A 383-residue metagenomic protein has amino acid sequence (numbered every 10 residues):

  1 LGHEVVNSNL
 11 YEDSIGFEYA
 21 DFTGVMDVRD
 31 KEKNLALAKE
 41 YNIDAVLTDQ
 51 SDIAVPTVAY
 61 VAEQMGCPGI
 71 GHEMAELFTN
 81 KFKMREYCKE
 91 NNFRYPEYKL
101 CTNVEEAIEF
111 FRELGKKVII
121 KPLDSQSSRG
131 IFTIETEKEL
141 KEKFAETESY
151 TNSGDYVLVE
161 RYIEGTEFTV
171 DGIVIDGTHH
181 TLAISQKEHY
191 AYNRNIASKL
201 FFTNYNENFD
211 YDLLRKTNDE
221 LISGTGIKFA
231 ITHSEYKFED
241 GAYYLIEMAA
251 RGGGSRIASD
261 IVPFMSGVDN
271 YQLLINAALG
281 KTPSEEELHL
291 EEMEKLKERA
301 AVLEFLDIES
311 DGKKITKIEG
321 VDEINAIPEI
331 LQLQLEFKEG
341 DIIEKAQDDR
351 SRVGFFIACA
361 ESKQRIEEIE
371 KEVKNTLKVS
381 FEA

Functional and structural regions predicted by a protein language model:
L1-E73, E105, K281-P283, K297 (+2 more regions): ATP-binding N-terminal substructure of ATP-dependent carboxylate-amine bond-forming enzymes
K33, E139-E142, D311-I318, S362-E368: Short, conserved charged micro-motifs
E63-G130: A conserved helix-loop-beta module that forms one wall/lid of the active-site cleft in ATP-utilizing catalytic domains
I131-Y243, G252-G253, M265: Internal nucleotide-binding/catalytic subdomain
I134-T136, G172, L306-S310, F356-S362: Short beta-strand-to-loop capping motifs
R161, T203, P263, V353-A360: Short, well-ordered beta-strand elements within core beta-sheets of diverse protein domains
L213-H233, E239, A249-K314: Active-site "cap" helix and flanking loop/linker of ATP-utilizing ligase/carboxylase catalytic domains
L306-E339: Glycine-rich active-site loop/lid that clamps phosphate-bearing ligands
